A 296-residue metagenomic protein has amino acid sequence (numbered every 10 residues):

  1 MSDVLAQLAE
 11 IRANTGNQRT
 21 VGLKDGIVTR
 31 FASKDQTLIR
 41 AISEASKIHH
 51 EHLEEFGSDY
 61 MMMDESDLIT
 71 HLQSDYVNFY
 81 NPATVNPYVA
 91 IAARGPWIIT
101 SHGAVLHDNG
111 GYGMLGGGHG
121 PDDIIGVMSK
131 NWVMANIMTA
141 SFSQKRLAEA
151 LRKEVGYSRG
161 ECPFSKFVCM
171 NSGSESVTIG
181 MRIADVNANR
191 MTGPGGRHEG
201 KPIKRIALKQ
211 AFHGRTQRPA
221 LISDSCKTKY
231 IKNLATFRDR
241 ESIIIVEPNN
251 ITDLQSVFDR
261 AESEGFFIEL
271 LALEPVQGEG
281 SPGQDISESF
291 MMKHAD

Functional and structural regions predicted by a protein language model:
M1-G22, D123, A150-L273, Q277 (+1 more regions): PLP-dependent aspartate aminotransferase-fold enzymes
D3-P82: Short, compositionally biased leader-like segments
L8-Q36, Y76-F79, P87, W97 (+1 more regions): Glycine-rich loop-to-alpha-helix module at the N-terminal edge of alpha/beta enzyme cores
A90-R94: Short, small/polar residue-rich loop motifs at catalytic or cofactor-binding pockets
Y112-G113, P275-E279: A short, flexible beta-alpha/helix-coil linker loop
T139-F142, I245, S281-D285: Alpha-helix capping and helix-loop boundary segments enriched in small/acidic/polar residues
Q284-D296: Catalytic PLP-binding core of fold-type I/II PLP enzymes
